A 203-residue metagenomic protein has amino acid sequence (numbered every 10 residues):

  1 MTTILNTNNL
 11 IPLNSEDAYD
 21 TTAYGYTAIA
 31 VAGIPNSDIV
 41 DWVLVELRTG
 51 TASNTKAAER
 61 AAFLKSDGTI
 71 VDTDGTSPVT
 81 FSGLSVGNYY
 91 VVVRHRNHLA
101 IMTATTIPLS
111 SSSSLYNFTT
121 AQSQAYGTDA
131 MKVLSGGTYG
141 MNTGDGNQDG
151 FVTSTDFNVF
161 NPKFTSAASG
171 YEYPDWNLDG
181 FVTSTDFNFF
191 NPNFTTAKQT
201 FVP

Functional and structural regions predicted by a protein language model:
M1-N36: Short amphipathic, basic-aromatic surface patches that mediate peripheral association with negatively charged
I11-P12, G33, P108-Q148: Extracellular beta-sheet/turn segments enriched in Thr/Pro/Gly and aliphatic residues
S37, D72-N88, N97: Short Pro-Gly-centered beta-turn/loop motif in secreted/extracellular proteins
W42-R48, Y90-V92: Beta-strand signatures of extracellular beta-sandwich domains
T49-S53, R96-L99, F164-S166, F194-T196: Acidic glycine-/aspartate-rich tracts in secreted/extracellular proteins
T51-G75: Short, acidic Ser/Thr/Gly-rich low-complexity loop/linker segments typical of extracellular and cell-surface proteins
H95-I107: Short acidic/polar inter-strand loop motif in beta-rich domains
G127-V133, G146-Y173, N177-P203: Alpha-helical segments with a strong preference for the paired helices of cellulosomal dockerin domains
